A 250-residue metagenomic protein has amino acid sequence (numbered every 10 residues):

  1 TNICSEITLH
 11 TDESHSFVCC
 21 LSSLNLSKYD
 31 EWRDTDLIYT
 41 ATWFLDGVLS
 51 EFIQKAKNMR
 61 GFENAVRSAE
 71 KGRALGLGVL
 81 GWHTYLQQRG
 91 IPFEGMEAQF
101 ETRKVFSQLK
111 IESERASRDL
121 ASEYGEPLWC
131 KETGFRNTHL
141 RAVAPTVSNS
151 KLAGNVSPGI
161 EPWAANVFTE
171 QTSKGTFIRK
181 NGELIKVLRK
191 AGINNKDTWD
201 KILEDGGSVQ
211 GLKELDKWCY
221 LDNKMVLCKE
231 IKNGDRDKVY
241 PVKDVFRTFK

Functional and structural regions predicted by a protein language model:
T1-K250: Long, C-terminal-biased catalytic regions of enzyme "large/alpha" subunits
